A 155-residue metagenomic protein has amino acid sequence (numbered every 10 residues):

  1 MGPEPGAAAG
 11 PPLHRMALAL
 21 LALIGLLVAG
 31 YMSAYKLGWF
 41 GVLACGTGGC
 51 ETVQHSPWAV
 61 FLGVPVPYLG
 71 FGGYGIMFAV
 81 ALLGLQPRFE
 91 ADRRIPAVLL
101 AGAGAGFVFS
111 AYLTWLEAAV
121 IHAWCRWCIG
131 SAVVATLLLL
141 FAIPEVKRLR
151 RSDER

Functional and structural regions predicted by a protein language model:
G2-R155: Membrane-interfacial helix-loop segments of redox and metal-homeostasis proteins, especially TM-loop-TM junctions
